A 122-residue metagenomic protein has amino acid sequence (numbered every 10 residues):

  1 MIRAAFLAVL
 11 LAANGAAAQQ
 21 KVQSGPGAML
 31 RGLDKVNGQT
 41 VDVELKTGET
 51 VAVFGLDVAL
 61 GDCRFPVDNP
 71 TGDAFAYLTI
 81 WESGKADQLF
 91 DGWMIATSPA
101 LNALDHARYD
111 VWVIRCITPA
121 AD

Functional and structural regions predicted by a protein language model:
M1-A8: Sec-dependent signal peptide recognition, specifically the positively charged N-region followed immediately by
A13-G15: N-terminal signal peptide c-region/cleavage motif recognized by signal peptidases
A17-D122: N- and C-terminal low-complexity/disordered segments
